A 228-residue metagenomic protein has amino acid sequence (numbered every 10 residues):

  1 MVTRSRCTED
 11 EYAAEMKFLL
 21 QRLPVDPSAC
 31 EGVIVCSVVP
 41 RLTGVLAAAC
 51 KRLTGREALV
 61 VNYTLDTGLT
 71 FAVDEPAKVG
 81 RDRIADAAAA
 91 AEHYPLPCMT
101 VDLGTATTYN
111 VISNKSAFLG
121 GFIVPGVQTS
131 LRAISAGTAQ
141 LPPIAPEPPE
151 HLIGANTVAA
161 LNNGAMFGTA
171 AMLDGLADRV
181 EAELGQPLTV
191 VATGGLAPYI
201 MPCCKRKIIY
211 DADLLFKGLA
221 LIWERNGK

Functional and structural regions predicted by a protein language model:
M1-L65: N-terminal glycine/serine-rich phosphate-binding loop of ATP-dependent small-molecule kinases, especially carbohydrate
M1-P24, K115-P143, E147-H151: Short glycine-rich, Thr/Ser-proximal phosphate-binding strand/loop in the N-terminal lobe of ATP-dependent enzymes
S5, P149-T189, L196, K207-I209: Adenine-nucleotide phosphate-binding core of ATP-dependent small-molecule kinases
Q21, V25, K51, G55-R56 (+6 more regions): Generic secondary-structure signature for well-ordered alpha-helical cores
I34, C98-D102, V191: Short glycine-aspartate micro-motif
A48, R56-V60, L65-G137, M166-R179 (+1 more regions): Phosphate-binding/catalytic loop of phosphoryl-transfer enzymes
I84, A139, M166, P198 (+1 more regions): Glycine-rich phosphate-binding/hydrolytic loop that grips phosphoryl groups
Y109, Y199-C203: Short active-site-adjacent structural elements
